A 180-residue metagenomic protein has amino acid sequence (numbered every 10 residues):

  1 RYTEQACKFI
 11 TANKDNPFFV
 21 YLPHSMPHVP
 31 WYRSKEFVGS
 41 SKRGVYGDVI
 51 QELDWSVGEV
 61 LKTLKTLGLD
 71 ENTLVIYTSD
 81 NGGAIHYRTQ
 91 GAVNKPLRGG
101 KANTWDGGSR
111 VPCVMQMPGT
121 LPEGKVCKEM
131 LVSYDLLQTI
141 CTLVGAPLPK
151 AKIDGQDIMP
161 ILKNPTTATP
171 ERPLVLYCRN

Functional and structural regions predicted by a protein language model:
R1, Q5, D48, E52-E59: A non-catalytic, amphipathic alpha-helix used as a structural packing/dimerization or gating element in enzyme scaffolds
Y2-V38, K65-L74, D106, P173-V175: Active-site regions of oxyanion-processing enzymes, predominantly non-cytosolic
T3, C7-T11, L61, K65 (+3 more regions): Non-transmembrane alpha-helical segments in soluble domains of secreted/periplasmic/extracellular proteins
F18-P23, Q51, L74-T78, C113-Q116 (+3 more regions): Structural recognition of the beta-strand scaffold that forms the well-ordered cores of secreted hydrolase catalytic
V29-R33, G39-V45, V49, K62-T120 (+2 more regions): Histidine-centered active-site microenvironments of extracellular/periplasmic hydrolases and transferases
I50-S56, D106-V111, V144-P147: Short C-terminal domain-edge/linker segments immediately following a structured domain
G83-T104, L121-K125, E129, Y134-N180: C-terminal cap/loop subdomain of S1 sulfatases and analogous C-terminal strand-loop tails that border
